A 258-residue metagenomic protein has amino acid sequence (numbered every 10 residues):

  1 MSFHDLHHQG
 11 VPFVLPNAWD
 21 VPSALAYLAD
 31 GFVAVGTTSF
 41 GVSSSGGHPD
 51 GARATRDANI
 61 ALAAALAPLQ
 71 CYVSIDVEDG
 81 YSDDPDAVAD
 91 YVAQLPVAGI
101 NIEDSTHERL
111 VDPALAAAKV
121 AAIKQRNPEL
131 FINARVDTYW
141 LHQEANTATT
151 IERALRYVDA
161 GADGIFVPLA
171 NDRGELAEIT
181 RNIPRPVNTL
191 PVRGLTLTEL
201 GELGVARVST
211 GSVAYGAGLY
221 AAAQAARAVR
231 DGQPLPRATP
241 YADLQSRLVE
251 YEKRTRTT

Functional and structural regions predicted by a protein language model:
M1-N17, V21-A29, V120-Q125, L130 (+2 more regions): N-terminal amphipathic alpha-helix/helix-capping segment at the start of soluble metabolic enzymes
L6-S23, H48-R56, V73-A87, N133-T149 (+1 more regions): Active-site mouth loops of central-metabolism enzymes
L15, W19, I100-E103, T147 (+3 more regions): Catalytic beta/alpha-barrel core
V21-A29, I75, Y81-L95, R193-A206: Catalytic cores of alpha/beta
A34-I60, D79-D84, A98-L115, I123 (+2 more regions): Glycine-rich, proline-tolerant flexible connector loops at the mouths of alpha/beta enzymes
P49-I75, L110-R135, N171-L195: Alpha-helix-loop-beta-strand connector modules within alpha/beta enzyme cores
A98-R153, D231-R247: Conserved anion-binding
S212-T258: Extended, intrinsically disordered, low-complexity segments
